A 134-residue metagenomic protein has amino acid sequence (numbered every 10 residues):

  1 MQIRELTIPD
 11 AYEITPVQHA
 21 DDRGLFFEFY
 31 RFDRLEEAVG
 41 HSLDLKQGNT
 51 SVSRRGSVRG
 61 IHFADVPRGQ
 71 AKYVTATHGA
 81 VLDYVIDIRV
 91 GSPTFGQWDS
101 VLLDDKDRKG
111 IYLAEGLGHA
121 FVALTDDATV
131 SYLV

Functional and structural regions predicted by a protein language model:
M1-D107, T125-D127: Non-catalytic, conserved peripheral segments adjacent to functional cores
D65, Y132-V134: Short, structured patches in soluble enzyme cores that scaffold and shape functional sites
R108, E115-S131: Ligand-binding loop in jelly-roll beta-barrel domains
